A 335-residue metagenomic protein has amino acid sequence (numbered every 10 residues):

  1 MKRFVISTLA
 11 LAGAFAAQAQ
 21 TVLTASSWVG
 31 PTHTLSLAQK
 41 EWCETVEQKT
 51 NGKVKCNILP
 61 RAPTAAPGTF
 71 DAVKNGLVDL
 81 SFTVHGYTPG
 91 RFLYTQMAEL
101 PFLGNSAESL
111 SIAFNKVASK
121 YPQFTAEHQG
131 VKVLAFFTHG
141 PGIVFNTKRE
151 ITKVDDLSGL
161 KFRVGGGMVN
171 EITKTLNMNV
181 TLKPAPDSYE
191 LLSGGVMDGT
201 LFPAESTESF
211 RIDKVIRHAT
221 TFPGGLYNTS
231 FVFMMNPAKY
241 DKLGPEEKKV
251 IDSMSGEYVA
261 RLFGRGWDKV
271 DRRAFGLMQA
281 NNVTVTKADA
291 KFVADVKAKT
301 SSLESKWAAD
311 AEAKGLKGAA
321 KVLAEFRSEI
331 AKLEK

Functional and structural regions predicted by a protein language model:
M1-F4: Positively charged n-region of N-terminal signal peptides that target proteins for export
S7-A14: Bacterial N-terminal signal peptides
F15-A19: Sec/Tat signal peptide C-region and signal peptidase I cleavage site
Q20-L110, S119-K335: N-terminal secretory/targeting leader peptides
